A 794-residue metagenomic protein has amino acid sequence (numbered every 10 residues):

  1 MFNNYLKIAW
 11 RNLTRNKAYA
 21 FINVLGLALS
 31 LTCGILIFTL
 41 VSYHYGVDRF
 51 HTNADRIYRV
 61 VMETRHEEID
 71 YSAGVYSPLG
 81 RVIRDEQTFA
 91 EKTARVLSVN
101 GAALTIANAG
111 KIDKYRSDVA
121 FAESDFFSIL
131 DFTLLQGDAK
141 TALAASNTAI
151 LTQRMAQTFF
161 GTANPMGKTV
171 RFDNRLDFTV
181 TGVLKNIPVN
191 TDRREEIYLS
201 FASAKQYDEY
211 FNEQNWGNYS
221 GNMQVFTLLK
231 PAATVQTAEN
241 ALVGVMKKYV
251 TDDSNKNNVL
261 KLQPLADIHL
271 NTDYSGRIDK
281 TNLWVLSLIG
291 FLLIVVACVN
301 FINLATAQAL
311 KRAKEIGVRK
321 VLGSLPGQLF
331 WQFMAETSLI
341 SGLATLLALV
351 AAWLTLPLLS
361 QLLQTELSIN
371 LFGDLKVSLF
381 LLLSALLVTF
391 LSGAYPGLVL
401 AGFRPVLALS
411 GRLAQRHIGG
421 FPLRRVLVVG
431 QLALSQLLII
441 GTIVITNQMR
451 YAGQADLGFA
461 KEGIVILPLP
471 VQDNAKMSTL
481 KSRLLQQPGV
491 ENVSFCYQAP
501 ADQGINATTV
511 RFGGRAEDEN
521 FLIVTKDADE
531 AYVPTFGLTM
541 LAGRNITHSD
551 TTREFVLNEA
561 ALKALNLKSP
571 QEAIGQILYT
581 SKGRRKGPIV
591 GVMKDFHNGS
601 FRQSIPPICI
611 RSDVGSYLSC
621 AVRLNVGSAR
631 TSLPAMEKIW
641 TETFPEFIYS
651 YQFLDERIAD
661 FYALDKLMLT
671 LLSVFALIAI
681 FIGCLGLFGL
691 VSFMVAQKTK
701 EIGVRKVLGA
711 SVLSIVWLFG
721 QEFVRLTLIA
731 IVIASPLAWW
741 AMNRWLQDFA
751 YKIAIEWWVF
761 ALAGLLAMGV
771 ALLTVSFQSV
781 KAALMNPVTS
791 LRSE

Functional and structural regions predicted by a protein language model:
M1-V24, I268-T272, A305-A335, L339-G342 (+3 more regions): Alpha-helical transmembrane segments of integral membrane proteins
N3-R11, R15, H51-T52, M223 (+11 more regions): Membrane-helix entry/capping segments
R15-V41, D279-K314, G342, P422-T446 (+3 more regions): Hydrophobic alpha-helical transmembrane segments of multi-pass inner-membrane transport and secretion
N16, A297-L339, G686-V724, Q778 (+1 more regions): Interfacial "coupling" helices/loops that link adjacent transmembrane helices in transporter permeases
T32, L36-T39, K261, S338-P405 (+2 more regions): Small-residue-rich transmembrane alpha-helices
I37-A103, N218-F226, E239-A241, K261-H269 (+3 more regions): Membrane-proximal extracellular/periplasmic loop immediately following the first transmembrane helix
E123-L135, A149-T281, T479-L664: Mid-to-C-terminal secondary-structure elements that act as membrane-proximal/extracytoplasmic interface segments
P645-S735, M742-R744, L762, L784: C-terminal transmembrane helical bundles of large multi-pass transporters and their helix-start/helix-kink determinants
